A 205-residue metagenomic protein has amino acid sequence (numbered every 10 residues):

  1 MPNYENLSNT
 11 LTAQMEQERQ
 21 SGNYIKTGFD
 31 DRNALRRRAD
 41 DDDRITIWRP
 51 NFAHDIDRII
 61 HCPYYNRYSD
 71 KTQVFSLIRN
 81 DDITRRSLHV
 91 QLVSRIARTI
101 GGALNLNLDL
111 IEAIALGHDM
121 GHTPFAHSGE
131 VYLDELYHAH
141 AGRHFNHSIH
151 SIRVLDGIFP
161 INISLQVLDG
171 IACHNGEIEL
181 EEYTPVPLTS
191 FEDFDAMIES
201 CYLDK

Functional and structural regions predicted by a protein language model:
P2-R44, H61-N66, R95, A103 (+1 more regions): Sequence-structural signature of the catalytic-core scaffold of metal-dependent phosphohydrolases that act on
D40-I47, N51-I60, N66-L88, M197: Active-site flanking loop/helix segments enriched in acidic
W48, D82-V90, G121-H122, H140-H144: Short secondary-structure transition/capping motifs
D70-F75, L106-I111, S128-V131: Short amphipathic alpha-helical segments, especially helix-boundary/capping motifs
V74-L77, I111, S151, D169: Residue-level signal for alpha-helical context at structural boundaries
R79-L110: Alpha-helical phosphate/pyrophosphate-handling elements in metalloenzyme active cores
I111-E112, M197: A generic hydrophobic-helix recognition signal that picks specific residues within alpha-helical hydrophobic
E112-G117, G121: Short alpha-helix carrying the canonical HExxH Zn2+-binding catalytic motif
